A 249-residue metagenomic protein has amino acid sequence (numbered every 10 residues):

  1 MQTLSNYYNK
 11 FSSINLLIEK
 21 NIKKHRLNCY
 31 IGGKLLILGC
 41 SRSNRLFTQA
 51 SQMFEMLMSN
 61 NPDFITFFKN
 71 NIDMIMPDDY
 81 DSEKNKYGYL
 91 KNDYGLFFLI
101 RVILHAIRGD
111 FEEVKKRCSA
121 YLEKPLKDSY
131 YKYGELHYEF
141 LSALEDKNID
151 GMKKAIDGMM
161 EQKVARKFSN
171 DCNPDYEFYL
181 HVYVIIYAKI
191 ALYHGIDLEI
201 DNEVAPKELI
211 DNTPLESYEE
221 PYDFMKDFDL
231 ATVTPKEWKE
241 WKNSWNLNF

Functional and structural regions predicted by a protein language model:
M1-A165: Eukaryote-skewed repeat-based solenoidal scaffolds used as protein-protein interaction platforms, primarily
Y130-L141, I149, K154-G158, Q162 (+1 more regions): Terminal, non-catalytic domain-edge segments
